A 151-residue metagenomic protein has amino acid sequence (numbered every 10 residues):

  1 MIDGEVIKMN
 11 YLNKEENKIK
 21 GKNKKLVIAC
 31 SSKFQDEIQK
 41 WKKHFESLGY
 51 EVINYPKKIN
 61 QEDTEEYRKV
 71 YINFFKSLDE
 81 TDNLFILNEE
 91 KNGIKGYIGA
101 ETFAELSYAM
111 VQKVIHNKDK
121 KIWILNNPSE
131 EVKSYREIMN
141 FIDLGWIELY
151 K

Functional and structural regions predicted by a protein language model:
I2-K151: Conserved catalytic or regulatory cores that recognize and/or transform ribose-phosphate-containing ligands
